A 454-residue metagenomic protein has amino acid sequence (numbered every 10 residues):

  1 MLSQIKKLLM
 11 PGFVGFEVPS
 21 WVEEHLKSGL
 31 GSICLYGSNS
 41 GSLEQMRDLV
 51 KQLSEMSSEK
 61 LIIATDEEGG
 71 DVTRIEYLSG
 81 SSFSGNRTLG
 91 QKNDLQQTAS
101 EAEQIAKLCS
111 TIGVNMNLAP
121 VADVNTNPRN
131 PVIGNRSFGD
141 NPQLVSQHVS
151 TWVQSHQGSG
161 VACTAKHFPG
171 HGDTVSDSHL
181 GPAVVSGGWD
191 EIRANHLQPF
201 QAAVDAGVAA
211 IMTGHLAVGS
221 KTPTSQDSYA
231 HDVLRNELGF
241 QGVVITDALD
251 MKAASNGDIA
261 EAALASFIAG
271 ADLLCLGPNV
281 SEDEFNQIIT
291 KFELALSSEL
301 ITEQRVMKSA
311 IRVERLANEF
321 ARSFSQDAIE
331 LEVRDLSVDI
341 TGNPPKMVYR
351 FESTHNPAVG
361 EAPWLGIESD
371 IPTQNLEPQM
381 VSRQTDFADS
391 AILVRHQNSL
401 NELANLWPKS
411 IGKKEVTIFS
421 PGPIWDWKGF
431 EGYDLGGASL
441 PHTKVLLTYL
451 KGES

Functional and structural regions predicted by a protein language model:
M1-G29, N256-S454: Preference for extracellular/luminal or secreted protein segments
G12, I33, S38-M56, L61 (+3 more regions): Second-shell residues forming the walls of enzyme active-site clefts
F13-E17, T65-T73, Y77-L78, N115-N125 (+3 more regions): Short glycine-enriched loops at secondary-structure junctions
V22-Y36, E103-M116: Catalytic domains of carbohydrate-active enzymes, especially glycoside hydrolases
E67, L216, A248-L249, R395-Q397 (+1 more regions): Active-site metal-binding loops of divalent metal-dependent hydrolases
S79-D94, S137-G139: A charged helix-plus-loop insertion that forms the helical arch/lid used to bind and gate nucleic-acid substrates
N93-V114, H196, A262-I268: Alpha-helical scaffold segments that flank or form the walls of functional sites
